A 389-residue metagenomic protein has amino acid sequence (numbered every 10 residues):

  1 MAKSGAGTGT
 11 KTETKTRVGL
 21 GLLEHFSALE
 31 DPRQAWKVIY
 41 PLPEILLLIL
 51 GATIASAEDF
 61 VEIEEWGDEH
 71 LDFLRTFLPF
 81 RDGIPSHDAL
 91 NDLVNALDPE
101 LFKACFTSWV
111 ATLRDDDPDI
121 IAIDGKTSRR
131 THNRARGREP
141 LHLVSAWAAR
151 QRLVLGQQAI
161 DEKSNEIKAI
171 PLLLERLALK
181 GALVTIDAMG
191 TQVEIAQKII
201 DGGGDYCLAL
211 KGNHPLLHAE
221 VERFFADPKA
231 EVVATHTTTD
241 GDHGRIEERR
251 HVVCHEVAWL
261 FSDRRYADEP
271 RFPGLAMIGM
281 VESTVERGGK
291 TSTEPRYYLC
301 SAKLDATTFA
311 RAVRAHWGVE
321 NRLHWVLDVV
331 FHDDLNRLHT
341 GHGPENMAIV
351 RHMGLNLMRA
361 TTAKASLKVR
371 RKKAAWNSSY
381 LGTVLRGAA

Functional and structural regions predicted by a protein language model:
M1-I123, S128-N133, S145-Q157, P171 (+2 more regions): Dynamic "connector" segments at or just before major functional cores
L48, D124, R152, Y206 (+3 more regions): A residue-level signal for conserved active-site and pocket-lining positions in enzyme catalytic cores
I63, K303-L338: Short amphipathic alpha-helical "interface-anchor" segments enriched in bulky aromatics
P99, A111, E175, G204 (+4 more regions): Generic secondary-structure signature for well-ordered alpha-helical cores
C105-S108, V233-T238, L323-V329, A365-V369: Short coil/turn segments at secondary-structure boundaries
A111-D205, K211: Polybasic low-complexity intrinsically disordered regions
L208-A315: An anionic, glycine-rich sequence signature occurring as long contiguous blocks
T340-R351: Membrane-interface transmembrane-helix boundary segments in multi-pass integral membrane proteins
